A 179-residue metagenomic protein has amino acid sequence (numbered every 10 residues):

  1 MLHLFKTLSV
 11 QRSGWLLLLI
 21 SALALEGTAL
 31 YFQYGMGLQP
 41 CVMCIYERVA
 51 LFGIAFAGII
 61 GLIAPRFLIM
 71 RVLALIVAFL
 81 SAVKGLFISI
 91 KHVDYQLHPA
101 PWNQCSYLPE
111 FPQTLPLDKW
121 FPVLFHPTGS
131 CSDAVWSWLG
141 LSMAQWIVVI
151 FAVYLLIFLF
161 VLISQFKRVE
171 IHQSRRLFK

Functional and structural regions predicted by a protein language model:
M1-S9: Short, Lys/Arg-rich, polar N-terminal cytosolic tail immediately upstream of the first transmembrane signal-anchor
S9-L19, R66-L86, L156: Interfacial segments of alpha-helical transmembrane regions
I20-Q39, G58-G61, V123: Immediate flanking context of iron-sulfur cluster ligation sites
T28-Q33, V83-P99, L117: C-terminal TM-helix exit segments that contain a strictly Trp-centered aromatic cap at the helix terminus
L38-R48, A74, N103-S106: Non-cytosolic membrane-interface motifs at loop->transmembrane helix junctions
I59-F67, L159-F166: Structural signal for the C-terminal ends of transmembrane alpha-helices and the immediately following loop
Q96-S142: Extracytosolic (periplasmic/ER-lumenal) interhelical loops and adjacent juxtamembrane/interface segments of multi-pass
F125-K179: A hydrophobic membrane-anchoring alpha-helix module
